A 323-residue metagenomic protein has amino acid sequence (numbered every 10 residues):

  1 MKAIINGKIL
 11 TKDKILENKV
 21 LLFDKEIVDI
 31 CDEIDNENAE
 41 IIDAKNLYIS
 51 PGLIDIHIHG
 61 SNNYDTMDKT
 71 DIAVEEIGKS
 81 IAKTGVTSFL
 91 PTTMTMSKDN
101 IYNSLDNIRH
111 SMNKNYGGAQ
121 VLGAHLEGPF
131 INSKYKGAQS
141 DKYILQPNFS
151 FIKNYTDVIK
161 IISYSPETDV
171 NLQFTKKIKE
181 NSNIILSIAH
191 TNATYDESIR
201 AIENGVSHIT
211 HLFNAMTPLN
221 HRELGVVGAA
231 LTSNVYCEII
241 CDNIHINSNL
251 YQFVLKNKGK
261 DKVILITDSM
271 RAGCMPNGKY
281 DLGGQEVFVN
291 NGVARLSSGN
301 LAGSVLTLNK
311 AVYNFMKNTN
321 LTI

Functional and structural regions predicted by a protein language model:
M1-N36: N-terminal metal-binding scaffold of metallo-dependent hydrolase/deaminase domains
K2-N6, N36-E75, K79-A82: Replace "His-x-His-based motif
G7, L21, K25, N46 (+7 more regions): Divalent metal-coordination and catalytic microenvironments
L53, G60-K69, S80, L90-N100 (+1 more regions): Active-site loop-to-helix "anion-binding N-cap" substructures in soluble metabolic enzymes
H59, E75-S104, A119-N132, T156-E167 (+4 more regions): Divalent metal-dependent hydrolysis catalytic cores, especially in the metallo-beta-lactamase
N132-D157: Conserved phosphate-binding/catalytic loop of the ribokinase/pfkB sugar-kinase fold
Y155-M275: Active-site core of metal-dependent hydrolases
A229-I239, K256-T267, G273-I323: His/Asp/Glu-enriched, well-ordered alpha-helical/loop segment that forms or immediately abuts the divalent-metal
